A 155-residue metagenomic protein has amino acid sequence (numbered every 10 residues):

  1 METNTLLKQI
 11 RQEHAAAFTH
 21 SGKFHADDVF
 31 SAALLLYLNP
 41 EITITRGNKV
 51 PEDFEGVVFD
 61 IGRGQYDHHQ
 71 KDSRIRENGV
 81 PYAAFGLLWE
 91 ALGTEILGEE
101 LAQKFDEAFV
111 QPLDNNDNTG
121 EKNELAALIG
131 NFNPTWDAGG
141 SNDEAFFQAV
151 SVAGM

Functional and structural regions predicted by a protein language model:
M1-A149: Replace "Mg2+/Mn2+-dependent" with "divalent metal-dependent
A149-M155: Short, intrinsically disordered, charge-balanced linker/junction segments flanking boundaries in proteins
